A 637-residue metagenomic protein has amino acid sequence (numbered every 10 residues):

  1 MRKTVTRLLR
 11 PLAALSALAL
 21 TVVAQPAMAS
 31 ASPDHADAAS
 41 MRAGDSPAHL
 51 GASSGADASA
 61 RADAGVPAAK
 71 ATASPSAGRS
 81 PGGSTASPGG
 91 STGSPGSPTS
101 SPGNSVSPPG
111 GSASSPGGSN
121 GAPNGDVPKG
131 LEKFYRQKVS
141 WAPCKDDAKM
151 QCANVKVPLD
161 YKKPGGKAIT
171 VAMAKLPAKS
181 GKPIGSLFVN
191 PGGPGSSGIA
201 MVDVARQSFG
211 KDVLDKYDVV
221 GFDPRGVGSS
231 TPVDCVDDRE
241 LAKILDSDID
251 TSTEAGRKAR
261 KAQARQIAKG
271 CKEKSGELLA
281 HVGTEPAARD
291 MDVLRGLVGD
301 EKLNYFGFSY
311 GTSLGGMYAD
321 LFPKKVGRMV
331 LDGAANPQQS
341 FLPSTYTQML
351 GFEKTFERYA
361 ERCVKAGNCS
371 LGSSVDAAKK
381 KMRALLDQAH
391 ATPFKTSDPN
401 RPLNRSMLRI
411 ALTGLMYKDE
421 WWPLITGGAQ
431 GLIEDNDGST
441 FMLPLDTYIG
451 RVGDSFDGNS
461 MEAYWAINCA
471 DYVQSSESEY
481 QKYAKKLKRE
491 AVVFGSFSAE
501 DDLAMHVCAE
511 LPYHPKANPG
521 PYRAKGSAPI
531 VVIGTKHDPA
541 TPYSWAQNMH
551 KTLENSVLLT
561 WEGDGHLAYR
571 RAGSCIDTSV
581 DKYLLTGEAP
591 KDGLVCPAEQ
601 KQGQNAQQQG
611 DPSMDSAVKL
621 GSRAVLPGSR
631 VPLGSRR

Functional and structural regions predicted by a protein language model:
R2-A13, T21-P95, P102-I249, E254-R257 (+6 more regions): Catalytic-loop region of hydrolases
S197, R289, G307-A319: Glycine-rich nucleophile elbow surrounding the catalytic serine of serine-hydrolase chemistry
D234-D248, M317-K381, G427-G453: A catalytic-pocket lid/entrance helix-loop region that shapes and gates access to the active site across common
G270-E277, A288-K302: Conserved acidic catalytic loop of the alpha/beta-hydrolase fold
Y305-G307, M329: Conserved alpha/beta-hydrolase fold motif
K379-A528, A572, S635: Alpha/beta-hydrolase fold active-site neighborhood
P539-S544: Conserved alpha/beta-hydrolase "acid-adjacent" motif
E562-A568: Histidine-bearing beta->alpha loop at or near hydrolase active sites
